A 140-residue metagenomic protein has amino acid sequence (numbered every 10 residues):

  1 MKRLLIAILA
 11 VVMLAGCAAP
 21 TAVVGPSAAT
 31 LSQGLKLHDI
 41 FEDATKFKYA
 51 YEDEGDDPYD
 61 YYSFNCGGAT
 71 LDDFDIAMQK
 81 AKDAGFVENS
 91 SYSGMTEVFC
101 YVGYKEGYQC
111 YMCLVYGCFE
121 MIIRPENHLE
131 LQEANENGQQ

Functional and structural regions predicted by a protein language model:
M1-L4: Positively charged n-region of N-terminal signal peptides that target proteins for export
I6-A10: Internal alpha-helical transmembrane segments of multi-pass membrane proteins, especially GPCRs
M13-G16: C-terminal motif of bacterial Sec signal peptides marking the signal peptidase cleavage site
A18-Q140: An acidic-aromatic pocket/loop used at catalytic or ligand-binding sites
